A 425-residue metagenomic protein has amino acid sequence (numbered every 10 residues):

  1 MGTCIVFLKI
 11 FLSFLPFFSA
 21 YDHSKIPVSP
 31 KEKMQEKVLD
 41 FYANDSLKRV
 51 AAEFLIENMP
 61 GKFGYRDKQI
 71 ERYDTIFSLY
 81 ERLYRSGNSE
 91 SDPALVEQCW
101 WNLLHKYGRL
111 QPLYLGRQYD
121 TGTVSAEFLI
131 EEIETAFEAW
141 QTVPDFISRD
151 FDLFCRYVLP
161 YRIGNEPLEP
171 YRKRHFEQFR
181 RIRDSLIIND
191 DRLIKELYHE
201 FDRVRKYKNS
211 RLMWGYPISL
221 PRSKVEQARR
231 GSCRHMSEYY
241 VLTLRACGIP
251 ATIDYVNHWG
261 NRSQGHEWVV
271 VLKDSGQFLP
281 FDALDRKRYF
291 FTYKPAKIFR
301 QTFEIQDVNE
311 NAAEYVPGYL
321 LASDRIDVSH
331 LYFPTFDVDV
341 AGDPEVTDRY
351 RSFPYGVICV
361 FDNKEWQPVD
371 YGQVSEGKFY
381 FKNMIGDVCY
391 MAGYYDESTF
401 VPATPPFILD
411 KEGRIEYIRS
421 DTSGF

Functional and structural regions predicted by a protein language model:
M1-K25: Bacterial Sec-dependent N-terminal signal peptides
I26-S29, Y42, R181-E200, L212-S223 (+3 more regions): Hydrophobic/aromatic-rich core segments of domains that either
V28, Q35-K37, N44-A228: Secondary-structure boundary elements
F336-D348, F425: A short, amphipathic beta-strand motif
E345-E365: Short, ordered, surface-exposed loop/turn motifs in non-cytosolic proteins
N363-K378: Short, acidic Ser/Thr/Gly-rich low-complexity loop/linker segments typical of extracellular and cell-surface proteins
K378-T399: Short Pro-Gly-centered beta-turn/loop motif in secreted/extracellular proteins
D396-G424: Structured interaction patches on ligand/partner-binding surfaces of diverse proteins
